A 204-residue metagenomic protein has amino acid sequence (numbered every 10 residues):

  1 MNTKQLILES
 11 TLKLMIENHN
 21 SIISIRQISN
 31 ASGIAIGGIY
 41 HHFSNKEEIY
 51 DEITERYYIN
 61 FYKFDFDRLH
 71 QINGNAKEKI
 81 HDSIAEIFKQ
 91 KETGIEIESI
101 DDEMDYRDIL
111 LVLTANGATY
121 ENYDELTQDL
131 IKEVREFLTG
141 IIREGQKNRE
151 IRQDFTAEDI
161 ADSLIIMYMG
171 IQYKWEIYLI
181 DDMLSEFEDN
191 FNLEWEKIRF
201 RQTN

Functional and structural regions predicted by a protein language model:
N2, L6, L14-R56: Helix-turn-helix
Q5, E9, D108: Short alpha-helical elements of helix-turn-helix
K46, I53, Y57, F61 (+5 more regions): Hydrophobic/aromatic residues within well-ordered alpha-helical segments
D67-M104, A157, A161-L164: Hydrophobic alpha-helical connector segments
H70, E86-E92, I100, R107-T119 (+1 more regions): Helix-loop "lid/cap" segments that line or gate small-molecule binding pockets
D82-T93, E136-K147, I165-N204: C-terminal peripheral helix-coil segments that are non-catalytic and often amphipathic
D101-V112, E121-K147, D159-D162: Amphipathic alpha-helical packing segments from all-alpha helical-bundle domains
